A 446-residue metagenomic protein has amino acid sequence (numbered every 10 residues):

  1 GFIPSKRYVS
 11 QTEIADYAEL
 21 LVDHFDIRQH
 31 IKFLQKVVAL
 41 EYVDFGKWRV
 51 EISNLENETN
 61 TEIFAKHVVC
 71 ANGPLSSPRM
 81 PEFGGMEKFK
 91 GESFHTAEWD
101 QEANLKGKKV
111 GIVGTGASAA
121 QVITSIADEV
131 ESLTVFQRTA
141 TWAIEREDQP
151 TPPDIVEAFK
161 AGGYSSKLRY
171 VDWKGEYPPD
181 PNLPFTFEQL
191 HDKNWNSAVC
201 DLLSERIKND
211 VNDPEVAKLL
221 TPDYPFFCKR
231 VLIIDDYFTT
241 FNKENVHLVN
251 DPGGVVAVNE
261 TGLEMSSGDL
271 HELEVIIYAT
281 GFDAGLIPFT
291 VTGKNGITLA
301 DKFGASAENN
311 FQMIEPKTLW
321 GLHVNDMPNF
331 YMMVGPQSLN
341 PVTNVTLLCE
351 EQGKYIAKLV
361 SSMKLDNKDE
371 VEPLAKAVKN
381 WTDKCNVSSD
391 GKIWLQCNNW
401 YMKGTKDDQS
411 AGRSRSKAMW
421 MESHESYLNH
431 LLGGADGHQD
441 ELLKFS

Functional and structural regions predicted by a protein language model:
F2-L20, K32, V113, H191-V199 (+1 more regions): Short beta-strand to alpha-helix junction loop
P4-S76: Feature captures the FAD/FMN-dependent oxidoreductase FAD-binding
T12-I31, N54, R230-G262: Helical element adjacent to the flavin cofactor pocket in flavoenzyme catalytic cores
F33-R49, E102, E244-S266: A conserved short coil-to-beta-strand element within the FAD-binding core of flavoproteins
T59, V68-L202, H271, N325 (+1 more regions): Rossmann-like dinucleotide-binding core of oxidoreductases
V68, N72-A97, D128, K243 (+1 more regions): Glycine-rich beta-alpha-beta "Rossmann" dinucleotide-binding loop(s) and their flanking helix/strand
V275, A279-M363: Glycine/threonine-rich phosphate-binding loop and adjacent beta-strand/alpha-helix elements that clamp
V342, T346-S446: C-terminal active-site-capping segments
